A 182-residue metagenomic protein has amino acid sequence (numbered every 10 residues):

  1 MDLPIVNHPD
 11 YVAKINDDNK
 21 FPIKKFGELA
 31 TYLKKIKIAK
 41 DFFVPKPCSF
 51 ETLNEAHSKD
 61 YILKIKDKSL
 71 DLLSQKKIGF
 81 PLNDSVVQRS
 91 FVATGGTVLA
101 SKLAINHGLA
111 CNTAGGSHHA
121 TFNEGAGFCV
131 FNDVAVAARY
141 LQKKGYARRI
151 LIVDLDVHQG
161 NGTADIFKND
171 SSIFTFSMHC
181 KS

Functional and structural regions predicted by a protein language model:
M1-S182: HDAC/HDAC-like amidohydrolase catalytic core signature
